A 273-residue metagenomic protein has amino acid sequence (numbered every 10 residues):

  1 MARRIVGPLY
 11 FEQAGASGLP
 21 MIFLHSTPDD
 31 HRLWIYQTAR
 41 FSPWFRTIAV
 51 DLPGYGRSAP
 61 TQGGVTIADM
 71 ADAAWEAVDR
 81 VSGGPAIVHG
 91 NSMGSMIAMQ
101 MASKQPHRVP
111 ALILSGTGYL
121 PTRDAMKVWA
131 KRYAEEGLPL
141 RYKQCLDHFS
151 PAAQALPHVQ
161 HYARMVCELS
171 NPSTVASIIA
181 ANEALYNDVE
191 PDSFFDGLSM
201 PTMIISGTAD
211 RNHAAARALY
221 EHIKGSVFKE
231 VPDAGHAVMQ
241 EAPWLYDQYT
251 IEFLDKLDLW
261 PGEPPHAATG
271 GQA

Functional and structural regions predicted by a protein language model:
G7-P60, Y220: Conserved HGGG/HGGXW glycine-rich cap/lid loop of the alpha/beta-hydrolase fold
A39, I48-H89, Q248-I251: Active-site loop/oxyanion-hole signature of alpha/beta-hydrolase fold enzymes
G90, G94, A98: Gly/Ala-rich beta-loop-alpha elbow adjacent to hydrolase catalytic centers
M99-K104, V109-L140: Flexible "cap/lid" loop of the alpha/beta hydrolase fold
R123-D124, L140-D196: Conserved alpha/beta-hydrolase catalytic His-Asp/Glu region
L198, I204-S206: Short beta-strand/loop motif that positions the catalytic acidic residue of the alpha/beta-hydrolase fold
R211-R217: Conserved alpha/beta-hydrolase "acid-adjacent" motif
S226-A273: Catalytic active-site module of serine/aspartate enzymes centered on a nucleophile-bearing elbow/loop
